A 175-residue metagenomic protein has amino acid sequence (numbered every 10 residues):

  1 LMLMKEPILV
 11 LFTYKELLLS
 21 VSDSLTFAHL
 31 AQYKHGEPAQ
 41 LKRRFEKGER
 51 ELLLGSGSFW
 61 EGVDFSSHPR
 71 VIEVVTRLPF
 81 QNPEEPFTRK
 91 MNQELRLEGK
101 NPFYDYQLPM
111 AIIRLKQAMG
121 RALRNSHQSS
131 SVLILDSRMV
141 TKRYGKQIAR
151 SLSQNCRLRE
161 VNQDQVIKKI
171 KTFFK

Functional and structural regions predicted by a protein language model:
L1-K175: ASCE RecA-like P-loop NTPase motor cores that couple ATP hydrolysis to mechanical translocation on nucleic acids
